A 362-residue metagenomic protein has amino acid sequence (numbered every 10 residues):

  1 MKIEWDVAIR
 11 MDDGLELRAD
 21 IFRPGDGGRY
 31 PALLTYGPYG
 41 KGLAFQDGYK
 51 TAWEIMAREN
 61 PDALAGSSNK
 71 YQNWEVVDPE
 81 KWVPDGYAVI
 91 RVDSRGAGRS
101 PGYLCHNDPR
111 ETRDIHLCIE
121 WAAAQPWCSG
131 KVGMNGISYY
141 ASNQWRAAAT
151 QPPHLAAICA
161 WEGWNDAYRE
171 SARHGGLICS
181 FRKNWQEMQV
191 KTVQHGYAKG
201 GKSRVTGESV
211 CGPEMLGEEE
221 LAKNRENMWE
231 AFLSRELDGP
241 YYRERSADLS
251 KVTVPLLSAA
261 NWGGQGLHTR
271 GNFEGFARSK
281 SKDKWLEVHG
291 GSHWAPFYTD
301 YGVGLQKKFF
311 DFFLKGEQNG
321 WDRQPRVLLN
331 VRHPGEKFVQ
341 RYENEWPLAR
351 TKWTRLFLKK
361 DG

Functional and structural regions predicted by a protein language model:
M1-L15, P153, E226-R245, S250-V254 (+3 more regions): Alpha/beta-hydrolase-fold serine-hydrolase catalytic core, especially in secreted/extracellular enzymes
D13-R23, A32: A short loop-to-beta-strand scaffold at the N-terminal edge of the catalytic core in hydrolase folds
R29-P38: Short beta-strand element of the alpha/beta-hydrolase
G40, S94-G98, W164-N165, H293: Alpha/beta-hydrolase active-site loop signature
G42-S68, Q72-P79, P84, A149-K251: Accessory cap/linker subdomain of secreted extracellular hydrolases
N73-W74, P84, H106-P126: Alpha/beta-hydrolase active-site loop
P79, V83-R99: Conserved alpha/beta-hydrolase
P126-Y139: Alpha/beta-hydrolase fold nucleophile elbow
